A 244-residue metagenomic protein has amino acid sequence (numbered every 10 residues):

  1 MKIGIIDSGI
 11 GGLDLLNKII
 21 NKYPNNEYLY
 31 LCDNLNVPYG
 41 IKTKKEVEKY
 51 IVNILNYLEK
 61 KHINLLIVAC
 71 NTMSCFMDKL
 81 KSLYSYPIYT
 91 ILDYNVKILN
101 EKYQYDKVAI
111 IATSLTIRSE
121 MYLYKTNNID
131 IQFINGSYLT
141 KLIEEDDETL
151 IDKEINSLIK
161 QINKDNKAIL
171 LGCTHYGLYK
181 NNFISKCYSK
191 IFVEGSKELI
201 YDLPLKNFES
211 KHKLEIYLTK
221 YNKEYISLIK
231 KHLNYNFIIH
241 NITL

Functional and structural regions predicted by a protein language model:
M1-L244: Non-catalytic structural scaffold of enzyme domains
